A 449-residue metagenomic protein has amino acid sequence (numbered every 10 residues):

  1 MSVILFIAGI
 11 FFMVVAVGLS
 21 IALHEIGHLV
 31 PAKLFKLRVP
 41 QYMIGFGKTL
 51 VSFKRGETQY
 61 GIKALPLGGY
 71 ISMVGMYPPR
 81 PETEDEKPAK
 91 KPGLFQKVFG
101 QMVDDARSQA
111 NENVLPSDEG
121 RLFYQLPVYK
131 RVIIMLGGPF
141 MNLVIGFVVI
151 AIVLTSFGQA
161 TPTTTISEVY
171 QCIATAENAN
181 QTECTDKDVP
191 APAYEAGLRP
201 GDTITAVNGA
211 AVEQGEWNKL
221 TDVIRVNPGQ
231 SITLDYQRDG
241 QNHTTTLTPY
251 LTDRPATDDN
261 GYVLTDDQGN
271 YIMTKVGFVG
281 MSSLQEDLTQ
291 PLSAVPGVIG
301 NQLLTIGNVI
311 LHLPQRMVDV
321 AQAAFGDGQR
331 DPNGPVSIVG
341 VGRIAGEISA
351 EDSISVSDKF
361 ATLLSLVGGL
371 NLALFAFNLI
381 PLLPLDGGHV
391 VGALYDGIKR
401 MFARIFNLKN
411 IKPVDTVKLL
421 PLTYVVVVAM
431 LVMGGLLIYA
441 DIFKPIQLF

Functional and structural regions predicted by a protein language model:
I4-V114, D118, L374-R404: Small-residue-rich helix-interface/hinge motifs
L5, G9, M13, L126-M135 (+1 more regions): Residue-level signature of transmembrane alpha-helical entry/exit and packing/kink sites in multi-pass membrane
V15, V144-V149, G368-F375, V426-L437: Hydrophobic alpha-helical transmembrane segments of multi-pass integral membrane proteins
L34, G69, M76, K90-N178 (+2 more regions): Internal alpha-helical transmembrane segments
P79-F99, T163, N333-I348, G434-F449: Hydrophobic alpha-helical transmembrane segments and immediately flanking/interface helices in integral membrane
D118-L126, I173-A174, D259-F375, L394-P421 (+1 more regions): Functional transmembrane alpha-helices
P190-W217: Conserved PDZ fold ligand-binding element
R199, T205, K219-T274: PDZ-domain C-terminal substructure recognizer with occasional recognition of PDZ-binding tails
